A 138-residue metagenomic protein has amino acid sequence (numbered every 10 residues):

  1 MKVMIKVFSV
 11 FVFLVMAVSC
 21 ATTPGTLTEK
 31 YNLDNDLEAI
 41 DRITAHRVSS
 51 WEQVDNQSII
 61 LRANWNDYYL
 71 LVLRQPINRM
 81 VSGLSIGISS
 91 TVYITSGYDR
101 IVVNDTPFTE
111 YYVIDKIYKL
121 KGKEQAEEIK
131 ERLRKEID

Functional and structural regions predicted by a protein language model:
M1-F8: Bacterial N-terminal signal peptides that target proteins for export
K2, C20-A21: A detector of low-complexity, intrinsically disordered, Ser/Thr/Gly/Pro/Ala-rich segments
S9, V48-S50, T106: Residues embedded in well-ordered secondary-structure elements
S9-A17: Bacterial N-terminal signal peptides
V18, H46-S49, D115-Y118: A short, local hydrophobic-aromatic micro-motif
A21-R79: N-terminal secretory signal peptides
I77-D138: Helix-rich interaction surfaces within compact, conserved domain-sized segments that mediate assembly or partner
